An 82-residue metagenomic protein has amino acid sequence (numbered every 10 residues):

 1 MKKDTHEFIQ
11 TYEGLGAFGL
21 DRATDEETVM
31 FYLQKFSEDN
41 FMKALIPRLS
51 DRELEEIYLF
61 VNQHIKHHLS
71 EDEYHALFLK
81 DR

Functional and structural regions predicted by a protein language model:
K2, I46-P47, E71: A broad, low-amplitude sensor of folded, mature protein cores
K2-D39: N-terminal acidic leader/helix
F31-K35, K43, K66-Y74: Charged, amphipathic alpha-helical regulatory modules used for macromolecular assembly or allosteric control
N40-E56: Acidic, low-complexity, intrinsically disordered interaction modules
L54-R82: Short, compact, well-ordered microdomains
